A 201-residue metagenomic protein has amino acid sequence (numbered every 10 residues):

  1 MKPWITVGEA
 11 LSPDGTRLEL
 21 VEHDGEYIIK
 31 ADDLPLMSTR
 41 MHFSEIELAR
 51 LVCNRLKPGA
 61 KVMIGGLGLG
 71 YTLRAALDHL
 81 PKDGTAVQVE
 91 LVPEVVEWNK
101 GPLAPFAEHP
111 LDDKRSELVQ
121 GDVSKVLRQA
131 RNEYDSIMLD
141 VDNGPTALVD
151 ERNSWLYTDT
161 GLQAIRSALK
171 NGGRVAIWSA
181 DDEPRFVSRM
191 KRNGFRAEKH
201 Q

Functional and structural regions predicted by a protein language model:
M1-A31: N-terminal auxiliary segments of SAM/dcSAM-dependent transferases
K2-P13, D181-Q201: Active-site capping/gating segments
P35-M37: Short, surface-exposed beta-strand-loop junctions and turns on beta-sheet-rich folds
H42, I46-N171, I177-A180, S188 (+2 more regions): The AdoMet/dcAdoMet-binding core of the Class I SAM-like
